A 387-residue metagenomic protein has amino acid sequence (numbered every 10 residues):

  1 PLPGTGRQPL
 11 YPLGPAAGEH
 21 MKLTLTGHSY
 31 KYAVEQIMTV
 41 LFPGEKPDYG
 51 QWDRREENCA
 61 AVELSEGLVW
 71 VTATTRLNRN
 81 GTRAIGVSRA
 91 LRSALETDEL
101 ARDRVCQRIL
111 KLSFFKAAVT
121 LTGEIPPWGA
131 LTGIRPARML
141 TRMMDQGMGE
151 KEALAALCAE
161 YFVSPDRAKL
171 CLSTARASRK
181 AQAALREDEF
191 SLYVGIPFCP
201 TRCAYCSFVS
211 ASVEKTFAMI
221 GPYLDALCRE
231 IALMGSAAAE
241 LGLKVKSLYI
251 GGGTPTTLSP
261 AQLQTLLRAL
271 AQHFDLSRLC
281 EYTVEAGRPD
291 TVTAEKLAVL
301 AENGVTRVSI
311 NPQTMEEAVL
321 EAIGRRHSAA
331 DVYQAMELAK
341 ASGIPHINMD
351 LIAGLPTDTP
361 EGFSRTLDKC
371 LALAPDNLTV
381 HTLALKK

Functional and structural regions predicted by a protein language model:
P1-H20: N-terminal amphipathic/basic-hydrophobic helices that include classical n-h-c signal peptides and signal-anchor
M21-K22, Q36-V40, G44-A101: Short, well-ordered secondary-structure micro-motifs within conserved domains or adaptor modules
L25-S29: Structural motif
A94-L95, E99-C106, L110, F114: Extended acidic/polar, glycine-enriched regions that form or flank non-catalytic beta-rich accessory modules
L121-I125, D145-L192, L241-G242: N-terminal [4Fe-4S]-dependent radical SAM core
G195-S210: Local cysteine-cluster metal-coordination motifs and their immediate loop/turn environment, predominantly Fe-S cluster
S210-K387: Conserved non-cysteine loop/helix-boundary elements of the Radical SAM core domain that shape
